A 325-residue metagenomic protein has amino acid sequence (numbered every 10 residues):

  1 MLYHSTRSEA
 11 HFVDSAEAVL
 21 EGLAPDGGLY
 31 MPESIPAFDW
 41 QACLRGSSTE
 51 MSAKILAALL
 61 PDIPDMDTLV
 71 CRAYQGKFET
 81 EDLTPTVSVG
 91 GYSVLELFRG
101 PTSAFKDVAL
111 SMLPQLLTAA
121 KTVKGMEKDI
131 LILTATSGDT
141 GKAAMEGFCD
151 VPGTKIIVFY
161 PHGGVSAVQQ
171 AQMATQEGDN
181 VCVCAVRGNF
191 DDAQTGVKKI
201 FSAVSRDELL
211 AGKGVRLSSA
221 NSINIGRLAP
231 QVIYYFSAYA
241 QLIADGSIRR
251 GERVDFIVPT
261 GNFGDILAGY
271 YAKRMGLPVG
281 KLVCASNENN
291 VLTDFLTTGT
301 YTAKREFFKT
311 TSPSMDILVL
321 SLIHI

Functional and structural regions predicted by a protein language model:
M1-D26, F308: Charged, compositionally biased N-terminal leader segments and the immediate start of the first structured element
G28-S103, G178-K213: Small-residue-rich anion-binding loops in enzyme active sites
S93-D150: Well-ordered mid-protein domain cores that form the structural environment of catalytic cofactors
D107, L133-E146, S166-V168, N262-G269 (+1 more regions): Short glycine/serine/threonine-rich phosphate/pyrophosphate-binding segments that cradle anionic phosphate groups
K142-A185, V291-K304: Active-site-proximal loop->helix
V181, R305-S314: Short beta-alpha connecting loops at secondary-structure transitions that line or flank enzyme active sites
T195-K199, S205-K273, L277: Domain-scale recognition of functional cores that engage charged ligands
I323-I325: Conserved small/polar residues in nucleotide/adenosyl-binding loops
